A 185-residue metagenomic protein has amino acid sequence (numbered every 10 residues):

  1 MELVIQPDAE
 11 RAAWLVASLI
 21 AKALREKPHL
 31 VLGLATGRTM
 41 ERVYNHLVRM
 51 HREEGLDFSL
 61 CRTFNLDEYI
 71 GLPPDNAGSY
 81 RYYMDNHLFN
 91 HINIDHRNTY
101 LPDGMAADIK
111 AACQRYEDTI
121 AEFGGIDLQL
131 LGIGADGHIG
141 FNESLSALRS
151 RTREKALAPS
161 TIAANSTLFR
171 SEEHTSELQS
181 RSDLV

Functional and structural regions predicted by a protein language model:
M1-L32: N-terminal glycine-/serine-/threonine-rich phosphate-binding loop
E26-E53: Glycine-rich N-terminal segment of FAD-binding domains in flavoprotein oxidoreductases, spanning the beta-loop-helix
R38-T39, Y69, I133-H138, S144: Short glycine-rich anion-binding loops that position phosphate/pyrophosphate groups of nucleotides and phosphorylated
H46-D57, Y80, S144-E154: A glycine- and small-aliphatic-rich helix-loop capping segment at beta-alpha/alpha-beta transitions that lines
L56-L128: Ligand-binding beta-strand-loop-alpha-helix segment within the catalytic cores of soluble metabolic enzymes
D136, G140-S176: Class I SAM-dependent methyltransferase SAM-binding "motif I" and its flanking Rossmann-like core
H174-V185: Single conserved hydrophobic/aromatic residue that forms the stacking wall/gate of nucleotide- or nucleobase-binding
